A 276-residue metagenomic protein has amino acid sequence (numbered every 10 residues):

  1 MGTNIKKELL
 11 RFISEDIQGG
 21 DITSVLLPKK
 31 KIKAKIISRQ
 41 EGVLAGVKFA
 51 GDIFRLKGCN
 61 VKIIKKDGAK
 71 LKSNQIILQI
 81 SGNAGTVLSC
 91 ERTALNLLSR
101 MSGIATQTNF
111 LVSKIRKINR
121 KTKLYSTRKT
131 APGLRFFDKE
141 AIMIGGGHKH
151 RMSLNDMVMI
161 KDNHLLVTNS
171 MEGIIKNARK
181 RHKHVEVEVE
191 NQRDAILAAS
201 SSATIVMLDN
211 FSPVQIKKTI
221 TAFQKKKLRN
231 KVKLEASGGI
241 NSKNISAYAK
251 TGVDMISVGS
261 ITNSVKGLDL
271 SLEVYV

Functional and structural regions predicted by a protein language model:
G2-S201, I205, F211, K217-A222 (+3 more regions): Acidic/glycine-rich phosphate/pyrophosphate-binding loops and surrounding catalytic core that coordinate Mg2+
K225-K233, V276: Short acidic, glycine/proline-enriched helix-loop-strand junctions
A236-S237, S242: Structured functional modules or segments
S257, L272-V274: Conserved, well-ordered active-site substructure
